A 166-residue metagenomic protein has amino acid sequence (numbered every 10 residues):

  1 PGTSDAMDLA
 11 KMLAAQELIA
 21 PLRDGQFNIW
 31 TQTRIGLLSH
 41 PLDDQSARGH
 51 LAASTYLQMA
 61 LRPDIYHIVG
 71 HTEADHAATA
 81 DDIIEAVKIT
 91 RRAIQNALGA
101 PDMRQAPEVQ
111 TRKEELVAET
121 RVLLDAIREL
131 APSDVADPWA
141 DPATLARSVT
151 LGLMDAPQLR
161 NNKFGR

Functional and structural regions predicted by a protein language model:
P1-R91, Q95: Helix-rich catalytic cores of soluble enzyme domains
P63-A78, I83, V87-R166: Acidic, glycine-enriched catalytic cores built around paired aspartates
